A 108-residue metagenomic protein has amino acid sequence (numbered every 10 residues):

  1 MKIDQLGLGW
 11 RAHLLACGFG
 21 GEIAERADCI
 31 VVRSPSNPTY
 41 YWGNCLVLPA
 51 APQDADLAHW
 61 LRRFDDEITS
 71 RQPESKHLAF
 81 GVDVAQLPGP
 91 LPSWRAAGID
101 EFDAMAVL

Functional and structural regions predicted by a protein language model:
M1-S75, Q86-L87: N-terminal charged segments
K2, R95-L108: Active-site/acyl-donor-binding loops of N-acyltransferases
E22-A27, G89-E101: Conserved beta-hairpin
G43-C45, W60, L78, P92-W94 (+1 more regions): General "foldedness" signal
K76-G89, M105-L108: Short, glycine/charge-rich beta-strand/loop segments that flank catalytic centers and engage negatively charged groups
